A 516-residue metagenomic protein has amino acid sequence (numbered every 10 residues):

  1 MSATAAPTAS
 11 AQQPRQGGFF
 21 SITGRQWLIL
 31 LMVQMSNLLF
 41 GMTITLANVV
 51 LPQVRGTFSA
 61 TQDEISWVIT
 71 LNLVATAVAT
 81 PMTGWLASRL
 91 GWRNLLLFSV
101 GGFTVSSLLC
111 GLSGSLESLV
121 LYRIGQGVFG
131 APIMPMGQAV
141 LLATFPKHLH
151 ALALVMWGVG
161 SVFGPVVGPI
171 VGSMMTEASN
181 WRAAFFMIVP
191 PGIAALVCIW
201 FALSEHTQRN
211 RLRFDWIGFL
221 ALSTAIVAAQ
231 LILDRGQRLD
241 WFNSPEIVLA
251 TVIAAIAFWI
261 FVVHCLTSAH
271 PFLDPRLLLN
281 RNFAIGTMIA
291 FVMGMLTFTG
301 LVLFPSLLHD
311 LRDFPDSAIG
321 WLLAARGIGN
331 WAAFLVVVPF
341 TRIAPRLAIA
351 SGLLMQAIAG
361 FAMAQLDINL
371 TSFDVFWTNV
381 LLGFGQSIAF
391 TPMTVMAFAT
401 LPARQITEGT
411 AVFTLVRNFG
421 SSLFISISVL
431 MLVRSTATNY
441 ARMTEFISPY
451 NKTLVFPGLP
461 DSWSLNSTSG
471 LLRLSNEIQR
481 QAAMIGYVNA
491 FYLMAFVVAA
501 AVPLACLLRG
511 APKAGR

Functional and structural regions predicted by a protein language model:
M1-G41: Cytosolic juxtamembrane N-terminal segment immediately preceding the first transmembrane helix of multi-pass
P7, Q12-R15, A194, V412 (+2 more regions): Hydrophobic transmembrane architecture of multi-pass small-molecule transporters
G17-G18, L196-S223, R238-N243, L266-R281 (+2 more regions): Flexible interhelical linker loops that connect adjacent transmembrane helices in multi-pass membrane transporters
Q26-M42, A47-L51, A60-A75, G84 (+8 more regions): 12-transmembrane solute porter fold
V49, L73, T80-G218: Helix-loop-helix hairpins in multi-pass membrane proteins, especially solute transporters
A77, T104-V105, V189-L196, F258 (+3 more regions): Small-residue-rich packing faces within the transmembrane alpha-helices of Major Facilitator Superfamily
S106-G111, Q126, I199, M293 (+3 more regions): MFS-fold secondary transporters
V189-Q208, S223-R235, I253-T267, A501-R509: C-terminal membrane-cytosol helix-exit motif in multi-pass small-molecule transporters
